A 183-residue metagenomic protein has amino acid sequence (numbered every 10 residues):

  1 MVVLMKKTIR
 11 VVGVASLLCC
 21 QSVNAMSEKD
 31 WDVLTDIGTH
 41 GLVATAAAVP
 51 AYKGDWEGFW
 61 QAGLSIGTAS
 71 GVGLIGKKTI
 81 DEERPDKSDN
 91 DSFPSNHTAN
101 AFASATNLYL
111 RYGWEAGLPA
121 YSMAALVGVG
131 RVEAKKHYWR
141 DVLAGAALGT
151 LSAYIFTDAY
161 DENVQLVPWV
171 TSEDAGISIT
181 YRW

Functional and structural regions predicted by a protein language model:
V2-L17, Q21-G41, W56-E57, G73-L74 (+1 more regions): Replace "edges of transmembrane helices
L42-P50: Hydrophobic core of alpha-helical transmembrane segments in multi-pass integral membrane proteins
V49-T68: Interfacial segments of alpha-helical transmembrane regions
